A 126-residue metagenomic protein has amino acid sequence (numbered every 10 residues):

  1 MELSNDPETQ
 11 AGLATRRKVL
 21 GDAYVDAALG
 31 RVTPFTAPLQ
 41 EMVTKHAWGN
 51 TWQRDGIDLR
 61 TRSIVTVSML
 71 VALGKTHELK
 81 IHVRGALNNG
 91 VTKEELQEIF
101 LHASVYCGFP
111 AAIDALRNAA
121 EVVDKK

Functional and structural regions predicted by a protein language model:
M1-R60, N88, I113-K126: Acidic, glycine/proline-rich low-complexity segments that act as flexible tails and inter-domain linkers
V19-D22, T76, G90, Y106: Residues at alpha-helix boundaries and the short loops/turns that link adjacent helices
V43-A47, I64-V71, I99-S104: Short alpha-helical scaffolding segments that buttress acidic/His motifs in well-ordered protein cores
I64-V67, V71-Q97: Mid-chain, well-packed structural core segment of small domains
E94-E98, D114-R117: A glycine-rich phosphate/pyrophosphate-binding beta-strand-loop-alpha-helix module
V105-Y106, V123: Short Asp/Glu-rich motifs
C107-A112: C-terminal structural segments of small proteins and small subunits
